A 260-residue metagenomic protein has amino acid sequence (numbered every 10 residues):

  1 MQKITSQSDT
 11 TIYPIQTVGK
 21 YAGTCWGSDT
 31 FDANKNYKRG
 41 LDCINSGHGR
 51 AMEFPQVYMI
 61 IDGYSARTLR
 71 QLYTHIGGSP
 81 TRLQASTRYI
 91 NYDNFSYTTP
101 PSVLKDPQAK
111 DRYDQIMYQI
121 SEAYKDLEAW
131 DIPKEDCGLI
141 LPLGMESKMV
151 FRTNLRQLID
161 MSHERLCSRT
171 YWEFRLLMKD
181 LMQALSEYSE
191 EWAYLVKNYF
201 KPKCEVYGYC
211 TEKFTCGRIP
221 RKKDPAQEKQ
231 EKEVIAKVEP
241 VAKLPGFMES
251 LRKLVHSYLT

Functional and structural regions predicted by a protein language model:
M1-T260: Family-specific signature for flavin-dependent thymidylate synthase
